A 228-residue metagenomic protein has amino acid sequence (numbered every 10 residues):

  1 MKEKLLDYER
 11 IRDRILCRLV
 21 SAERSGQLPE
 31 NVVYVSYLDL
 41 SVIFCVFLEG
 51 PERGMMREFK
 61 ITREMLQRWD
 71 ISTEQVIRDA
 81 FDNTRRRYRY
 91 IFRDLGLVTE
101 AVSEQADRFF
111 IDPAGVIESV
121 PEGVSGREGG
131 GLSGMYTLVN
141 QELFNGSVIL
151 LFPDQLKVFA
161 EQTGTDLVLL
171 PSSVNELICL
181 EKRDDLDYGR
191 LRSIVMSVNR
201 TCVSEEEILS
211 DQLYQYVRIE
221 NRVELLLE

Functional and structural regions predicted by a protein language model:
M1-G129: Extended, low-hydrophobicity segments enriched in charged/polar residues
M1-K2, G130-I149: Signature for HUH/AEP ssDNA processing cores
S36, F92, I111-D112, L138 (+2 more regions): Intrinsically disordered, low-complexity regions enriched in small/polar residues
M55, G131-G134, D154: Amphipathic, alpha-helical segments enriched in basic
G126-L132, L167-P171: A glycine-rich, aromatic-flanked flexible loop/lid motif
N140-E228: C-terminal structured domains
